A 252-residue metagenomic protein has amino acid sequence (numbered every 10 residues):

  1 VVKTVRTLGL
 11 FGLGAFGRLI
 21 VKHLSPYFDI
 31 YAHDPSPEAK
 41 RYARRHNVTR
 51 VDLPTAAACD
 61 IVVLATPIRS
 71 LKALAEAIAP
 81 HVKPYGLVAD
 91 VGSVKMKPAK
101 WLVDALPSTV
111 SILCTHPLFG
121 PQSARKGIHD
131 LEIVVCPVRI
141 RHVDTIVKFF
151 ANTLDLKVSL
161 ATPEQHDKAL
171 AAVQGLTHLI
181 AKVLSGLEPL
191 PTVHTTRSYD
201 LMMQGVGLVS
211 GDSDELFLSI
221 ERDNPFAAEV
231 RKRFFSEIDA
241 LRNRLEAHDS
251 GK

Functional and structural regions predicted by a protein language model:
V1-R50: NAD(P)+-binding Rossmann beta1-loop-alpha1 motif at the extreme N-terminus of oxidoreductases
T7, D60-I61, L87: Structural motif
P54-V82: Rossmann-like NAD(P)-binding element
A65-P67, G92, P137: Glycine-rich, N-terminal phosphate-binding loop of Rossmann-like dinucleotide-binding domains
V82-G86, S108-V110: A short helix->loop->beta-strand "cap" motif at the edges of active sites that frequently abuts
V94, P98-K157: Rossmann-fold dinucleotide-binding core
S159-K252: An accessory alpha-helical subdomain
